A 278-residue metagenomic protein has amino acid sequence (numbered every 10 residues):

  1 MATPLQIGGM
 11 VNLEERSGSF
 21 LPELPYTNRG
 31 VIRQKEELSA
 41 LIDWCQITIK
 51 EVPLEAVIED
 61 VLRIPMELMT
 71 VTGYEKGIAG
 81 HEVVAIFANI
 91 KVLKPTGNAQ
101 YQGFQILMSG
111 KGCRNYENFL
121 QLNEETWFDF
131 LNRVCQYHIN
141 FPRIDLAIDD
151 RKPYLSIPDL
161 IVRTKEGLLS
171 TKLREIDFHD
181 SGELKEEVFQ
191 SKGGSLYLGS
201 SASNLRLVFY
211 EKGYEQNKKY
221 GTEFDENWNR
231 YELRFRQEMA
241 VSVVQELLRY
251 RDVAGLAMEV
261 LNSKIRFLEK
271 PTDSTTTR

Functional and structural regions predicted by a protein language model:
M1-T277: Structured, helix-rich domain cores that form ligand/interaction pockets
